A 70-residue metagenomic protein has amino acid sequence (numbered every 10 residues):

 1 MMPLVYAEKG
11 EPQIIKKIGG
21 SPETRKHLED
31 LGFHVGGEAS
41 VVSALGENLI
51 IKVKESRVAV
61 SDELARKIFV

Functional and structural regions predicted by a protein language model:
M1-V70: Compact, glycine-rich, soluble single-domain proteins
